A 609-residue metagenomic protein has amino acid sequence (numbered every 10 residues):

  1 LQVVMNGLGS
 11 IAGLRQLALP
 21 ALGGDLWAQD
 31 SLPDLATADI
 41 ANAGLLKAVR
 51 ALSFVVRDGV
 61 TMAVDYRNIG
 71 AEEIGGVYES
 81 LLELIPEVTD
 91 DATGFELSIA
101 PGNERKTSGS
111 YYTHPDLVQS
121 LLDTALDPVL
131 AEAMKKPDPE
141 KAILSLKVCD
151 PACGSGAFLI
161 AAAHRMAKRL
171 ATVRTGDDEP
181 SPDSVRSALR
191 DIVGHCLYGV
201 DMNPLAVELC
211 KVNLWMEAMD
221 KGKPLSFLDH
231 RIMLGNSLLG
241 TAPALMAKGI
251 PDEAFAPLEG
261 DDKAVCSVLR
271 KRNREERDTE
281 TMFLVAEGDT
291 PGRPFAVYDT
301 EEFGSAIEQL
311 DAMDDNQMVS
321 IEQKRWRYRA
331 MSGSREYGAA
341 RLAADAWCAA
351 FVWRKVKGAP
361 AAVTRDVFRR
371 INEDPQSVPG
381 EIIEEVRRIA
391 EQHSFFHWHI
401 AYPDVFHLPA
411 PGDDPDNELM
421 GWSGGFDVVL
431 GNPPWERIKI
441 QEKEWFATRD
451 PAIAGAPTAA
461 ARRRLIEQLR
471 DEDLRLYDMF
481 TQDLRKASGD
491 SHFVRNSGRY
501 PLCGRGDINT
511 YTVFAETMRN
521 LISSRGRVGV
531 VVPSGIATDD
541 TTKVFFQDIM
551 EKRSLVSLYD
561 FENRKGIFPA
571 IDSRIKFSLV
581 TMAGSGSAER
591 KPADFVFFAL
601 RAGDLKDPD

Functional and structural regions predicted by a protein language model:
L1-A167, V200-A206, G235-L238, G338-D450 (+6 more regions): Preference for the N-terminal adenyl/adenosyl cofactor-binding alpha/beta module
L1-L32, D116, I160, A167 (+4 more regions): Signature of N6-adenine DNA methyltransferases within the class I
D58-Y66, L97-T113, I143-C153, D191-V200 (+7 more regions): Glycine- and acidic
A133-L144, M166-H195, A218-R231: Flexible phosphate/Mg2+-sensing switch loops adjacent to catalytic phosphate-binding sites
L269-R329: Long, amphipathic alpha-helical stalk/connector segments used for oligomerization, subunit docking, or mechanical
D299, K324, R329-S332, E336 (+1 more regions): Residue-level recognition of alpha-helical structural elements
